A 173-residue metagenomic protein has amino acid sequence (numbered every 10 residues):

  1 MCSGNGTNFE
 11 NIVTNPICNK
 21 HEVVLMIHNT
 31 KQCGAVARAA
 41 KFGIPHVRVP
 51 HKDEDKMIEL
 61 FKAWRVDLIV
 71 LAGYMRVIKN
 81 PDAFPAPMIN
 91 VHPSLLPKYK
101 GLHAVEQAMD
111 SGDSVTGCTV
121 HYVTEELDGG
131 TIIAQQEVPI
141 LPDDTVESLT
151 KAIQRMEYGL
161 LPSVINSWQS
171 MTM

Functional and structural regions predicted by a protein language model:
M1-M173: One-carbon transfer enzymes
